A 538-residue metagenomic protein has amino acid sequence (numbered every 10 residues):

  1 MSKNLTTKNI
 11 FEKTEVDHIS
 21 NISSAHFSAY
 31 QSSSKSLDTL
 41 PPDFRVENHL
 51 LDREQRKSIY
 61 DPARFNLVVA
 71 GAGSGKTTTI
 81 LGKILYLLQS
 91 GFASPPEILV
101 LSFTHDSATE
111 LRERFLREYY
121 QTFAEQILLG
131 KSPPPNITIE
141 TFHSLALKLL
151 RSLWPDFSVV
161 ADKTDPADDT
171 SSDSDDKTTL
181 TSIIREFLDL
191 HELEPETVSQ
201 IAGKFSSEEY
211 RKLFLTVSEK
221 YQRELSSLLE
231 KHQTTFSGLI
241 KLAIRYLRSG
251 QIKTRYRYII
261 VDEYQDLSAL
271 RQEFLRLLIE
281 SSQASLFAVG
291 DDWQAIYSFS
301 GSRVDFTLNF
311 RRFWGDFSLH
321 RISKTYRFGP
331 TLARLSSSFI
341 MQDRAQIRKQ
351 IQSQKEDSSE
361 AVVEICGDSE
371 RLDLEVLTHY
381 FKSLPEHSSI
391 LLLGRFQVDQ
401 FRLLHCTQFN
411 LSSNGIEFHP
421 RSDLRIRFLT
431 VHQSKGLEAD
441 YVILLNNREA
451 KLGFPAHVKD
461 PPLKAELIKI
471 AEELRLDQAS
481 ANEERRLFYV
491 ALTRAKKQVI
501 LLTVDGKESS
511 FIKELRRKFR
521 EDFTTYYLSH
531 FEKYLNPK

Functional and structural regions predicted by a protein language model:
S2-D156, T493, P537-K538: P-loop NTPase Walker
S33-G75, L99, T138, K212-L308 (+2 more regions): Conserved helicase NTPase motor core
P42, E47, Q272-V362, D477 (+1 more regions): Conserved RecA-like helicase ATPase core segment that couples NTP binding/hydrolysis to strand translocation
T77-I80, D316-S318, T325-R421, S480-N482: Helicase P-loop NTPase motor core
S94-E97, P135, S282-A284, D291-W293 (+5 more regions): Short glycine-/polar-rich loops that comprise or flank the Walker A/P-loop and associated switch/sensor motifs
S132-I137, L153-R223, L228-K231: ATP-hydrolysis module of ASCE/P-loop NTPase motor domains, specifically the Walker B Asp-Glu catalytic pair
L374-R425, F454, K496-L502, K507-K538: Accessory C-terminal helicase-associated subdomains
E386-S389, S434-D505, E514: Conserved helicase C-terminal RecA-like lobe
